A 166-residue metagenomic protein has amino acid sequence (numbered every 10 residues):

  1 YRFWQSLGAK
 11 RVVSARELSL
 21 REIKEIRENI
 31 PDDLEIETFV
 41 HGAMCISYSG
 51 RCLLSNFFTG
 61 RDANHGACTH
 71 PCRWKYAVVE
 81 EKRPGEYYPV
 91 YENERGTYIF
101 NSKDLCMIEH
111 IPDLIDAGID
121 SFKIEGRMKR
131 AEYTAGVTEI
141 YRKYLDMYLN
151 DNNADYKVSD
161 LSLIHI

Functional and structural regions predicted by a protein language model:
Y1-D120, R127, T134-V137, Y144-Y148: Catalytic alpha/beta core domains of metabolic enzymes, predominantly
G136-S162: Terminal amphipathic helices with adjacent charged low-complexity linkers/tails
I164-I166: Conserved small/polar residues in nucleotide/adenosyl-binding loops
